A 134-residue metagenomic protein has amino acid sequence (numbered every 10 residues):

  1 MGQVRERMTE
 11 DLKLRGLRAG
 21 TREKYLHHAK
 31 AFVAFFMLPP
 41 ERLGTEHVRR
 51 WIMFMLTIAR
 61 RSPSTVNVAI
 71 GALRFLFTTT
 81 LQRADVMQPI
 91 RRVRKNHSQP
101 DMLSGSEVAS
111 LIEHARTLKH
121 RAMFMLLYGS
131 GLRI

Functional and structural regions predicted by a protein language model:
M1-I134: Conserved catalytic core of the tyrosine transesterase superfamily
